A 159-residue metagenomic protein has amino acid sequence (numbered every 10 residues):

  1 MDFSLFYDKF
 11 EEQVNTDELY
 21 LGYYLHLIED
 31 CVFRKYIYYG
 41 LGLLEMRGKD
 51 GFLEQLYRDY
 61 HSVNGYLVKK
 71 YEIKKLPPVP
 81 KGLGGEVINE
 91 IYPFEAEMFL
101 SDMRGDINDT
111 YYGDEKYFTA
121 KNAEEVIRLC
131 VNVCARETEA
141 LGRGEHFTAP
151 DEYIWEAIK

Functional and structural regions predicted by a protein language model:
M1-K159: N-terminal leader/auxiliary helical segments
